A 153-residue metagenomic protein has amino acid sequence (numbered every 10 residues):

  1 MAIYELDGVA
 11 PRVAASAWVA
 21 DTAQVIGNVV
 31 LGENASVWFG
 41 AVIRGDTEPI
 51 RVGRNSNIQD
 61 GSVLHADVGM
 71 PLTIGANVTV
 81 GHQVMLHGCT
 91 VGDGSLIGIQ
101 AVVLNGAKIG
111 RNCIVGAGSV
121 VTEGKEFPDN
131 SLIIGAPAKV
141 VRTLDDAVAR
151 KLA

Functional and structural regions predicted by a protein language model:
M1-V13, W18, G40, D46-N55 (+2 more regions): Glycine-rich hexapeptide-repeat left-handed beta-helix
W18-A20, Q24: Mature N-terminal segment immediately following signal peptide/propeptide cleavage in secreted/periplasmic
D21, E33, R54: A cytosolic small-molecule/anion-sensing beta-strand core signal
I26-G32: N-terminal glycine-rich anion-binding loops that anchor highly charged ligand groups
V37: Short Cys/His-rich Zn2+-coordinating modules
